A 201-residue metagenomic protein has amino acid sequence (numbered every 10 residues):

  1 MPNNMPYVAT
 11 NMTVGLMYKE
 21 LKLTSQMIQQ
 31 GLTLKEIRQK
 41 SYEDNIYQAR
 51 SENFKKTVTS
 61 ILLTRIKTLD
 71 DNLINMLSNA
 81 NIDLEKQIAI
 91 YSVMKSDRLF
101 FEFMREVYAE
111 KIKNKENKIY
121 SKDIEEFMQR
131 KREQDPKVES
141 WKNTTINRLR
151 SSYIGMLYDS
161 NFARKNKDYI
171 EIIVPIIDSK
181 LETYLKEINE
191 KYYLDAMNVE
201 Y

Functional and structural regions predicted by a protein language model:
M1-Q87: Eukaryotic partner-binding/assembly regions in large regulatory complexes
N11-V14, Y18, K22-G31, V93-M94 (+3 more regions): Leucine-rich, amphipathic alpha-helical/linker segments
I37-Q39, K115-S140: Short acidic, hydrophobic short linear motifs in intrinsically disordered regions
A49-E52, Q129-L149: Short, positively charged loop/turn segments that connect secondary-structure elements
R65-T68, E106, E110, R130-Q134 (+2 more regions): Amphipathic alpha-helical interaction surfaces
D71-N75, F101, I112-N117, D135-V138: Short, solvent-exposed secondary-structure capping/transition elements
Q87-N117: Positively charged, polyanion-binding regions of nucleic-acid-associated proteins
E139-Y201: Accessory, usually C-terminal, subdomains that scaffold auxiliary metal cofactors
